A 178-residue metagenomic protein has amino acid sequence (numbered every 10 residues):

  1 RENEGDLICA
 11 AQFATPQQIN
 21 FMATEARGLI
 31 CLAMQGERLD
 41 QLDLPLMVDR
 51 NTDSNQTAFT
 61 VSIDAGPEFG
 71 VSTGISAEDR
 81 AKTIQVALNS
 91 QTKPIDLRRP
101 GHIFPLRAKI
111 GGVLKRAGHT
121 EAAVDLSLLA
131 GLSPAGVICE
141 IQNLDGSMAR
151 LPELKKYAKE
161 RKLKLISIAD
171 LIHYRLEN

Functional and structural regions predicted by a protein language model:
R1-N178: Catalytic domains of riboflavin
